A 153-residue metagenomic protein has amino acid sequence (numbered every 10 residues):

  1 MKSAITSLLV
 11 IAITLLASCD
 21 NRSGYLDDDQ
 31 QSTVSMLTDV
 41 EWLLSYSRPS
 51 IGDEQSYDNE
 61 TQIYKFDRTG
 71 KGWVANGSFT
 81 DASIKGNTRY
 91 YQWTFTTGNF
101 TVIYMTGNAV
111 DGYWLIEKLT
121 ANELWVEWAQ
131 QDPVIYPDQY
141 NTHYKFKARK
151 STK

Functional and structural regions predicted by a protein language model:
M1-K2, D20: N-terminal hydrophobic targeting signals that begin at the initiator methionine
K2-V10: Sec-dependent signal peptide recognition, specifically the positively charged N-region followed immediately by
L15-S18: C-terminal motif of bacterial Sec signal peptides marking the signal peptidase cleavage site
D20-N87, T96-K153: Lipid interaction determinants
